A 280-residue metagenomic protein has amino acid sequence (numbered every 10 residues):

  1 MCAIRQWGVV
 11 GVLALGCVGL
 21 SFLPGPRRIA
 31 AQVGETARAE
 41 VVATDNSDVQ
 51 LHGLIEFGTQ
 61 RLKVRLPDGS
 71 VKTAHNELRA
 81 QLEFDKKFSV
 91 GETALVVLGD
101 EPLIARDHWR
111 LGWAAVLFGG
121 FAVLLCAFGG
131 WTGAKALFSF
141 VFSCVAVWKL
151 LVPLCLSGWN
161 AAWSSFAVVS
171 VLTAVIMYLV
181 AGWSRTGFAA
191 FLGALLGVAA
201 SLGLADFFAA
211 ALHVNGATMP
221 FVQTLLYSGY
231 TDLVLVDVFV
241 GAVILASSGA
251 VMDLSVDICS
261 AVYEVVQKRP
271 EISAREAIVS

Functional and structural regions predicted by a protein language model:
M1-E35: Hydrophobic secretory-pathway targeting helix
C2-L13, L111-F118, K135-A136: Membrane-entry signal-anchor segments at the cytosolic-membrane interface, especially the N-terminal signal anchor
V33-G58: Structural detector for short beta-strands of small beta-barrel domains
L62-L66, A74: SH3/SH3-like beta-barrel fold
L78-G112: Extended, hydrophilic extramembrane loops/domains of integral membrane proteins
G119-V123, W131-L226, L233-A246: Transmembrane alpha-helical segments that form the functional core of multipass membrane systems
D237-Y263: Oxyanion-binding "anion nests"
D253-V256, V262-S280: Helical hairpin unit composed of two closely spaced alpha helices linked by a short loop
